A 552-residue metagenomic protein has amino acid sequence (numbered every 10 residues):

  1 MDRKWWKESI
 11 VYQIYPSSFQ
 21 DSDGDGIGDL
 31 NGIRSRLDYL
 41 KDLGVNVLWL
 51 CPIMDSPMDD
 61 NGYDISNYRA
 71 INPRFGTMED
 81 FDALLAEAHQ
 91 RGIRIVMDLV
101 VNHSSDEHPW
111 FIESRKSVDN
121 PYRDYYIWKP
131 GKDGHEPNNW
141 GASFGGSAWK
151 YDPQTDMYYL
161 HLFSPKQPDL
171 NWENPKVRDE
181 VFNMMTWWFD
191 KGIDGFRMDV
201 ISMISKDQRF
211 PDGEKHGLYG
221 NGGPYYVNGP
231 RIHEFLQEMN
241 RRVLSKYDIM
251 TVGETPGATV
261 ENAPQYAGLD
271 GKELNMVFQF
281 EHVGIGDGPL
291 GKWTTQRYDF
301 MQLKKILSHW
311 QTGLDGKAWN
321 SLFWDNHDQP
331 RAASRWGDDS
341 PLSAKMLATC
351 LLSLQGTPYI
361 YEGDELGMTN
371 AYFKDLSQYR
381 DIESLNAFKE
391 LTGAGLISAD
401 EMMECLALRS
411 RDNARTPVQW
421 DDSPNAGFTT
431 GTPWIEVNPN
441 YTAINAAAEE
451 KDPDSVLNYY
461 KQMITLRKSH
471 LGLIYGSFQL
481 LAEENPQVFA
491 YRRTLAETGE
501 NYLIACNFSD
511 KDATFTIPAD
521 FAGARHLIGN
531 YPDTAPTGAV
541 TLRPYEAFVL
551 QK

Functional and structural regions predicted by a protein language model:
M1-D55, D82, E87-A88, T357-I360 (+2 more regions): Carbohydrate-interacting/catalytic domains
D2-T186, D190, M203-V260, L269 (+1 more regions): Acidic/aromatic-lined carbohydrate-recognition and catalytic surfaces of CAZymes acting on diverse glycans
K7, Y63, F144, F163-P165 (+5 more regions): Short, solvent-exposed loop/turn segments at the edges of secondary structure
R36, E87, M184-K191, E238-R242 (+7 more regions): Generic, well-ordered alpha-helical scaffold segments in large soluble proteins
L48, F196-M198: Hydrophobic residues within beta-strands of alpha/beta enzymes
R94, D98, G195, M250 (+3 more regions): Hydrophobic "anchor" residues on beta-strands that sit immediately upstream of conserved functional sites
D106-G141, L236, N240-P417, D422: Conserved alpha/beta catalytic core and glycan-binding cleft of carbohydrate-active enzymes
P168-N174, R178, G223-Y226, A332-P341 (+1 more regions): Active-site rim elements
